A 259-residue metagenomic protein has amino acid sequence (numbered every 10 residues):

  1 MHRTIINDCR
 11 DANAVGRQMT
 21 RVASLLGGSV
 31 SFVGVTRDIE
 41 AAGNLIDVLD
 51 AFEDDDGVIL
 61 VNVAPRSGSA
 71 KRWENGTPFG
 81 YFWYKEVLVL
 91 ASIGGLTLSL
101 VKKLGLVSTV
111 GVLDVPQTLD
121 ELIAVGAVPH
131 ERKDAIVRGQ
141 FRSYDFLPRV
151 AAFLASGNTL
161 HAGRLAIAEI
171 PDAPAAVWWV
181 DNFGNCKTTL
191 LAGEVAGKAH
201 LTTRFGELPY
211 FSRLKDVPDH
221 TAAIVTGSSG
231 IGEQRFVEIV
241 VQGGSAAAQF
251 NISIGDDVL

Functional and structural regions predicted by a protein language model:
M1-T36: N-terminal glycine-rich anion-binding loop in soluble enzyme alpha/beta folds
C9-N13, R66, C186, G244-A246: Short acidic, Gly/Ser-rich segments with clustered Asp/Glu that frequently serve as metal-coordination loops in enzyme
N13-R17, E40, F141-D145, R149 (+2 more regions): Conserved active-site and cofactor/substrate-binding residues in soluble primary-metabolism enzymes
L25, V48-F52, F153-H161: Change "in soluble alpha/beta enzymes" to "in soluble alpha/beta proteins
L25-A41, E53-D145: Active-site histidine-anchored catalytic micro-motif
A41-V48: Helix-rich terminal scaffold detector
S108-A199: Anionic-ligand-binding alpha/beta catalytic cores of soluble enzymes and soluble regulatory domains that recognize
K187-I254: A conserved acidic, glycine/proline-rich C-terminal tail/linker
